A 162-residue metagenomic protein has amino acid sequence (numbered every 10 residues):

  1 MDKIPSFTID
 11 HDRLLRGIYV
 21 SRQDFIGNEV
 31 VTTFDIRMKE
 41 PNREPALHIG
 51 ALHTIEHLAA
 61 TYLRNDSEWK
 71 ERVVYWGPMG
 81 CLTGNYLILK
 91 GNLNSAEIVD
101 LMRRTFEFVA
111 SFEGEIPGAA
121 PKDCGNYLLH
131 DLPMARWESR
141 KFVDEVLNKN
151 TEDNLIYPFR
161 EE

Functional and structural regions predicted by a protein language model:
M1-L63: His/Glu-rich zincin catalytic helix
D2, D10-D12, D24, D35 (+6 more regions): Acidic-enriched, low-complexity/disordered segments with a strong bias for Aspartate over Glutamate
F7, F25, F34, F106-F108 (+3 more regions): Phenylalanine-focused residue identity feature
I9, S21, I88, L129 (+1 more regions): Intrinsically disordered, low-complexity regions enriched in small/polar residues
P41-E97: M16/MPP (pitrilysin/insulinase) zinc-metallopeptidase core fold and M16-derived inactive scaffolds
H48-G50, E68, V99-L101, F112 (+3 more regions): General "foldedness" signal
W76-K149: Active-site-adjacent, His/Asp/Glu-enriched structural segments that form or flank metal-binding and acid/base networks
D144-E162: Histidine-acidic residue clusters that define the catalytic metal-binding segment of zinc metallopeptidase domains
